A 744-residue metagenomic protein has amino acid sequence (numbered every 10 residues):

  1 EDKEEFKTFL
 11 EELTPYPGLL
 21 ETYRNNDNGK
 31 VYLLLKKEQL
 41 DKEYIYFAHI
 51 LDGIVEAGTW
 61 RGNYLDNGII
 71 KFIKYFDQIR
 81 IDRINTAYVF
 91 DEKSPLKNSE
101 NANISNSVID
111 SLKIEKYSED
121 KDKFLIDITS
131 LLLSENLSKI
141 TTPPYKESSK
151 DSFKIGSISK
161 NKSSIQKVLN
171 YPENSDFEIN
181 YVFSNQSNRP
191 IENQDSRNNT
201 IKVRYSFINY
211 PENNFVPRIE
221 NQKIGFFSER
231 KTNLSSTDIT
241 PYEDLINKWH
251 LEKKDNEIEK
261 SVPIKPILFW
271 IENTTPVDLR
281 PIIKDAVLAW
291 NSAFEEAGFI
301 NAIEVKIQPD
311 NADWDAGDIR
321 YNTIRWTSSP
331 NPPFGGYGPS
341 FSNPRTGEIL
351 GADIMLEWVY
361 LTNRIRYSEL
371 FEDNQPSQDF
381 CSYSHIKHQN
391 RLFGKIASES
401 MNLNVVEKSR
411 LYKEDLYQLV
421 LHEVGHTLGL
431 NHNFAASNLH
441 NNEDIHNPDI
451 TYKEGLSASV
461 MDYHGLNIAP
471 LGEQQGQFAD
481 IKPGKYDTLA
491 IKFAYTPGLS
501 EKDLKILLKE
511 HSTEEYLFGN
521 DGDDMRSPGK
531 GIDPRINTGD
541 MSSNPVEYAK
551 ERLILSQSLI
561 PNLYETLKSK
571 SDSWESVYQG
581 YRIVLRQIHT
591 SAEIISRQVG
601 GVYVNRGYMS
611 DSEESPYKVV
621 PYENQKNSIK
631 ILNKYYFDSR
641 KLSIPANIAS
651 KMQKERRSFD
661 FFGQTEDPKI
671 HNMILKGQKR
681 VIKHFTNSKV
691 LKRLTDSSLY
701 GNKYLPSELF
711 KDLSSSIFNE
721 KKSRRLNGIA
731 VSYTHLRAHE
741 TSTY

Functional and structural regions predicted by a protein language model:
D2-T275, A293, Q308-E407: Auxiliary tRNA-acceptor-end handling modules of aminoacyl-tRNA synthetases
L40, P276-A302: Zn2+-dependent metallopeptidase catalytic core
L279-A286, Y412, L416, V420 (+1 more regions): Stable alpha-helical elements in mature extracytoplasmic
A293-A297, T427, S591: Structured segments of extracytoplasmic/periplasmic soluble domains in secreted or envelope-associated proteins
I307-T327, P333, E414-P470: The catalytic-center signature of Zn2+-dependent metalloproteases
S342, T346, L421, L428 (+1 more regions): Single, functionally critical "micro-switch" positions that shape active/binding sites and transmembrane helices
I349, V424, N431, T741-T743: Alpha-helical hydrophobic packing sites
E407-L411, S437-R737, S742: Conserved catalytic/binding loops enriched for acidic/polar residues
